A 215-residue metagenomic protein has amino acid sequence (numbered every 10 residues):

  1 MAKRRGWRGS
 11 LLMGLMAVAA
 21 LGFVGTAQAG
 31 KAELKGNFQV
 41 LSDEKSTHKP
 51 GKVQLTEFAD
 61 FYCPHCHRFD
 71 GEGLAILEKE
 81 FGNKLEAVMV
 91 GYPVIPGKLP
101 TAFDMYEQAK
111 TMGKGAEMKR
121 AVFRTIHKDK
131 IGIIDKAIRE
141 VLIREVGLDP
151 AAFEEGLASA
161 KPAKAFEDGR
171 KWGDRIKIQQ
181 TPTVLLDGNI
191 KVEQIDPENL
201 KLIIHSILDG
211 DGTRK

Functional and structural regions predicted by a protein language model:
A2-R5, S10-P96, R170, D174 (+1 more regions): Extracytoplasmic thiol/disulfide redox context detector
K3-R5, G30, D60, R144-K215: C-terminal cap of thioredoxin/glutaredoxin-like
A20, S46-K49, A109, K130 (+3 more regions): Short N-terminal micro-motifs specific to bacterial/archaeal maturation and metal-cluster initiation sites
G51-K52, C66-D70, I95-A102, T111-G115 (+6 more regions): Solvent-exposed, acidic/flexible segments
Y62, G73, E78-F81, A109-G113 (+7 more regions): Sec/Tat-exported extracytoplasmic proteins
G71-E78, G82, A102-Y106, K119 (+6 more regions): Extracytoplasmic/secreted envelope proteins and their assembly/folding machinery, especially bacterial periplasmic
E80-T111, A116-I143: Structural microenvironment flanking redox-active thiols in thiol-disulfide oxidoreductases
